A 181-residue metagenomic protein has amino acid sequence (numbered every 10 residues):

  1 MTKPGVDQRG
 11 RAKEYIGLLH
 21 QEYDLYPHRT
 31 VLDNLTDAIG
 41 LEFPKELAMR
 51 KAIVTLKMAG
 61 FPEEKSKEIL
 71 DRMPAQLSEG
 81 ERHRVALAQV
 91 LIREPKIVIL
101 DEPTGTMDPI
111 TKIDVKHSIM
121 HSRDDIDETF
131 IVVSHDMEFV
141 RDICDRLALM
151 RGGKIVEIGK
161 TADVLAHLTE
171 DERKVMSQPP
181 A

Functional and structural regions predicted by a protein language model:
M1-G17, L41, H167-L168: ABC ATPase NBD coupling module
M73-L77: Conserved ABC ATPase signature
V98-D101: Catalytic Walker B motif of ABC-type/P-loop ATPase nucleotide-binding domains
S134-H135: H-loop/switch region of ABC-family ATPase nucleotide-binding domains
V140-D142: A short, surface-exposed alpha-helical micro-motif characterized by mixed small hydrophobic and charged/polar residues
L165-A181: C-terminal boundary and immediately downstream tail of ABC-type ATPase nucleotide-binding domains
